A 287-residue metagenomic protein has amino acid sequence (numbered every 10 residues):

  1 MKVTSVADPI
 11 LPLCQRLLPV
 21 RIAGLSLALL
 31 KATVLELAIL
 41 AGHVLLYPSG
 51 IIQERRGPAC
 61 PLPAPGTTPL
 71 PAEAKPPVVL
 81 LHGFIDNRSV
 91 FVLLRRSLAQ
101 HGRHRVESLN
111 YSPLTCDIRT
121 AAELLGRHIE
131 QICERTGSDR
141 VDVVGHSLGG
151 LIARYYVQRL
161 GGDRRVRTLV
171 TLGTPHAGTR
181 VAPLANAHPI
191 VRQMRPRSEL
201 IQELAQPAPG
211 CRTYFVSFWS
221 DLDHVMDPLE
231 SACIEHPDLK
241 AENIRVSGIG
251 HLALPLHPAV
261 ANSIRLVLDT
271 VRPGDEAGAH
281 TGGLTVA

Functional and structural regions predicted by a protein language model:
M1-V78, V92-L93, H101, T270 (+1 more regions): Flexible, membrane-associating and regulatory peripheral segments of lipid-active enzymes
E54-G57, P69-A72, I201-S217, L268 (+1 more regions): Conserved serine/cysteine hydrolase catalytic core
V78-S89, R95-R212, S217-W219, V225 (+1 more regions): Serine-dependent carboxylesterase/thioesterase catalytic core of lipase-like alpha/beta-hydrolase/SGNH enzymes
L94, D227-I234: Short alpha-helix in the alpha/beta-hydrolase fold that links the catalytic acid
H104-E107, P237-L254, I264: Catalytic histidine neighborhood in serine/cysteine hydrolases with alpha/beta-hydrolase-type architecture
D117-I118, I249-P258, L284: Catalytic histidine-centered segment of alpha/beta-hydrolase-like enzymes
D221-H224, G248-G250: Acidic beta-to-alpha connecting loop that harbors the catalytic carboxylate
P255-D269: Post-His helix in hydrolase/transferase enzymes
